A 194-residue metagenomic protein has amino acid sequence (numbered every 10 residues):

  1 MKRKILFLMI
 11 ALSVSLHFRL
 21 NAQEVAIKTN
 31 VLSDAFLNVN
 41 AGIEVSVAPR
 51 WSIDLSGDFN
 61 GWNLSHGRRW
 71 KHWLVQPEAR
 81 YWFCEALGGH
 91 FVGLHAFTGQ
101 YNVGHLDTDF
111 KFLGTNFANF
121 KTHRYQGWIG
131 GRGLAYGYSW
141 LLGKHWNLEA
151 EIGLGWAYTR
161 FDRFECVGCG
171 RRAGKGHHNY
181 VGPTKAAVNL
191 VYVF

Functional and structural regions predicted by a protein language model:
M1-V25, L190, F194: Bacterial Sec-dependent N-terminal signal peptides
V25, W51-I53, L87, H145-L148: Repeated loop/turn-to-beta-strand initiation elements of outer-membrane beta-barrel proteins
A26-G42, N60-K71, A86-L87: Solvent-exposed loop/turn segments connecting transmembrane beta-strands in outer-membrane beta-barrel proteins
I27-T29, I43, L55-G57, P77-A79 (+4 more regions): Membrane-embedded beta-strand positions of outer-membrane beta-barrel proteins
N30, G57-H72, Y101-F112, N116-I129 (+2 more regions): Extracellular/periplasm-exposed beta-strand and loop segments of Gram-negative cell-envelope proteins, dominated by
V39-S52, L74-F83, V188-N189: Feature captures outer-membrane beta-barrel proteins of Gram-negative bacteria and organelles
V47-P49, F83-L87, W140-K144, F194: Outer-membrane beta-barrel strand-turn architecture
W82, Y180-F194: Outer-membrane beta-barrel "beta-signal"
